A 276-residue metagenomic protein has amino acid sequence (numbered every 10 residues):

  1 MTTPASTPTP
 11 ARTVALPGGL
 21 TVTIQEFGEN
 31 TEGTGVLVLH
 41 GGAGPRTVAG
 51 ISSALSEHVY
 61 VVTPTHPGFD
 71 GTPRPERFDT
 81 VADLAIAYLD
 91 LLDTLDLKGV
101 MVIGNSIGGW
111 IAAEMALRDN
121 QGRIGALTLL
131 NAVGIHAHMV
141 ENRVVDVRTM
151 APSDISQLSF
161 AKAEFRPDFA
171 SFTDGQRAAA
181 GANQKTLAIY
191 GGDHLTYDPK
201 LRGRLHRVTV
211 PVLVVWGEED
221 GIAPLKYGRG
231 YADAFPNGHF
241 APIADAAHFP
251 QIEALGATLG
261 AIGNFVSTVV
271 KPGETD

Functional and structural regions predicted by a protein language model:
L20-P73: Conserved HGGG/HGGXW glycine-rich cap/lid loop of the alpha/beta-hydrolase fold
Q25-F27, V62-I103, G260: Active-site loop/oxyanion-hole signature of alpha/beta-hydrolase fold enzymes
I51, V210, P224-D233: Short alpha-helix in the alpha/beta-hydrolase fold that links the catalytic acid
W110-R118, R123-S156: Flexible "cap/lid" loop of the alpha/beta hydrolase fold
D174-G203: Hydrophobic, aromatic-rich cap/lid helix
V208, V214-W216: Short beta-strand/loop motif that positions the catalytic acidic residue of the alpha/beta-hydrolase fold
E219-A223: Acidic catalytic loop of the alpha/beta-hydrolase fold
G238-D276: Catalytic active-site module of serine/aspartate enzymes centered on a nucleophile-bearing elbow/loop
